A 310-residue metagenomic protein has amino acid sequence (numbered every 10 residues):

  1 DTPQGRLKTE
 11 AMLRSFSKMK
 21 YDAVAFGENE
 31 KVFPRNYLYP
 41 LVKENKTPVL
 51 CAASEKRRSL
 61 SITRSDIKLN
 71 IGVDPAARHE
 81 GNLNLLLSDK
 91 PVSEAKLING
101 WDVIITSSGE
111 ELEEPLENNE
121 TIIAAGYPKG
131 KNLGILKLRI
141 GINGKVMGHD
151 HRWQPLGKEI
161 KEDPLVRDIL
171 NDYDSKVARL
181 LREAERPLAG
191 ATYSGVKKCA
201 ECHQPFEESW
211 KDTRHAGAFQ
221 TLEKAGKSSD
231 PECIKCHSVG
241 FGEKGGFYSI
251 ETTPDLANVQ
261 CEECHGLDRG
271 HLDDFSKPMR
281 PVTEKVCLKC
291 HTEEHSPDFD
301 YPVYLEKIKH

Functional and structural regions predicted by a protein language model:
D1-K158, L165: Acidic, metal/ion-coordinating pockets
N29, V49, I142-H310: Short sequence/structural segments immediately N-terminal
